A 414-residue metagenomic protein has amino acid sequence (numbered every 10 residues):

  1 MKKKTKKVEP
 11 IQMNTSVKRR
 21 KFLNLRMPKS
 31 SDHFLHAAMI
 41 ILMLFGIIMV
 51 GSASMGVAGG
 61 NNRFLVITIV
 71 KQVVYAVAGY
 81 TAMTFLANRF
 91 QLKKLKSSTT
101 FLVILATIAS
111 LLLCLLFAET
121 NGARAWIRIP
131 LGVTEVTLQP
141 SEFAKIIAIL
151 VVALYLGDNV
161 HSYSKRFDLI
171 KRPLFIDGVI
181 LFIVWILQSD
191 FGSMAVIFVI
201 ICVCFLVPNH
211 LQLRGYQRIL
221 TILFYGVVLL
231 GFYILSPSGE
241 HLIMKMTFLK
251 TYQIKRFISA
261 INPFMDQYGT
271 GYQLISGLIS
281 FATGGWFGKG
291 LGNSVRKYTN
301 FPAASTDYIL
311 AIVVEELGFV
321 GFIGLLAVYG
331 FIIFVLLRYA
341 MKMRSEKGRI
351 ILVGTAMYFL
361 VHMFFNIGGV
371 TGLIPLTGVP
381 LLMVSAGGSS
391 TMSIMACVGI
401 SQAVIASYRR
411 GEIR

Functional and structural regions predicted by a protein language model:
K2-K7, R19-K29, H33, M49 (+6 more regions): Membrane-helix boundary/helix-loop-helix interface segments in multi-pass membrane proteins
M39-M55: Alpha-helical transmembrane segments of multi-pass membrane proteins
V74-G79, E316-L336: Hydrophobic alpha-helical transmembrane segments
A82-K93, V152-H161, C202-L213, L235-S236 (+2 more regions): Structural signal for the C-terminal ends of transmembrane alpha-helices and the immediately following loop
T100-F101, K171-I183, G192-K245: Hydrophobic alpha-helical segments of polytopic membrane proteins
A195, I201-G215, V295-G321, P380-M392: Interfacial segments of multi-pass membrane proteins
Y216-F319: Hydrophobic, glycine- and aromatic-enriched re-entrant/interface helices and adjoining loop segments
R338-T377: Loop-to-helix entry and N-terminal half of a specific, functionally important transmembrane alpha helix in multi-pass
